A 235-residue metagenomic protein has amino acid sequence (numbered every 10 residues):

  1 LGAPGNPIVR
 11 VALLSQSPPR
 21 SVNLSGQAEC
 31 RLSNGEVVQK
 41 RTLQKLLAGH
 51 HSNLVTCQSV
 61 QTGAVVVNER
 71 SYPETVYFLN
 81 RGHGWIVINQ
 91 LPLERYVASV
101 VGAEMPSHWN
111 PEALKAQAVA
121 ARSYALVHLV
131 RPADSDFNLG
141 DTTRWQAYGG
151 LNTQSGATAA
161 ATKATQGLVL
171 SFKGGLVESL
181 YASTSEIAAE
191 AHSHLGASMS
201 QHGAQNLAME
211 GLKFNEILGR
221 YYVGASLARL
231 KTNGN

Functional and structural regions predicted by a protein language model:
L1-N235: Conserved, single-site charged/polar hotspot
